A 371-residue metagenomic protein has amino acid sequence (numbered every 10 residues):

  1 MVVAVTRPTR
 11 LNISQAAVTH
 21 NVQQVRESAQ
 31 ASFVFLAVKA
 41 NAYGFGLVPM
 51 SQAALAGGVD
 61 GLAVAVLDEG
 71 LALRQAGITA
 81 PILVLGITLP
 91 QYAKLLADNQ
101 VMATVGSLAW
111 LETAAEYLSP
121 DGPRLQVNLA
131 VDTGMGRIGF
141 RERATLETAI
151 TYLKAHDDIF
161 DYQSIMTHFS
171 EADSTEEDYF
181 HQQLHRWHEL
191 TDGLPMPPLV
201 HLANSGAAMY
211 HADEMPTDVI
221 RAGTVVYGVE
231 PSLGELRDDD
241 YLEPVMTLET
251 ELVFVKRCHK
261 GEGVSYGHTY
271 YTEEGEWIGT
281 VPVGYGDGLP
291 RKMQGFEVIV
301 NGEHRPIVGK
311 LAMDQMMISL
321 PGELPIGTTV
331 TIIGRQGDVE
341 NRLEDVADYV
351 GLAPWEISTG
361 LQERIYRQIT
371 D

Functional and structural regions predicted by a protein language model:
V2-T19, E69, T88, G106-A114 (+1 more regions): Active-site anion/phosphate-binding pocket segments in diverse small-molecule metabolic enzymes
V2-V5, R10-I13, A17-H20, E27-H201: Active-site-proximal beta-alpha core segment in soluble small-molecule metabolic enzymes
R26-S28, Y270-Y271: Short secondary-structure boundary/capping segments within folded domains
